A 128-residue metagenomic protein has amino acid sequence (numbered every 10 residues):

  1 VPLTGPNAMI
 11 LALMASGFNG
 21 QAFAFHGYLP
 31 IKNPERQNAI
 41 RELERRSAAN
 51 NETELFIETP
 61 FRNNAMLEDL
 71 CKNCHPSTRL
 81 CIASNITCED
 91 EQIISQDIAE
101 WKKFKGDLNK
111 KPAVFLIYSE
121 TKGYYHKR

Functional and structural regions predicted by a protein language model:
V1-R46: Class I SAM-dependent methyltransferase SAM-binding "motif I" and its flanking Rossmann-like core
A49-R128: A contiguous loop/helix-start segment that scaffolds small-molecule binding in enzyme catalytic cores
